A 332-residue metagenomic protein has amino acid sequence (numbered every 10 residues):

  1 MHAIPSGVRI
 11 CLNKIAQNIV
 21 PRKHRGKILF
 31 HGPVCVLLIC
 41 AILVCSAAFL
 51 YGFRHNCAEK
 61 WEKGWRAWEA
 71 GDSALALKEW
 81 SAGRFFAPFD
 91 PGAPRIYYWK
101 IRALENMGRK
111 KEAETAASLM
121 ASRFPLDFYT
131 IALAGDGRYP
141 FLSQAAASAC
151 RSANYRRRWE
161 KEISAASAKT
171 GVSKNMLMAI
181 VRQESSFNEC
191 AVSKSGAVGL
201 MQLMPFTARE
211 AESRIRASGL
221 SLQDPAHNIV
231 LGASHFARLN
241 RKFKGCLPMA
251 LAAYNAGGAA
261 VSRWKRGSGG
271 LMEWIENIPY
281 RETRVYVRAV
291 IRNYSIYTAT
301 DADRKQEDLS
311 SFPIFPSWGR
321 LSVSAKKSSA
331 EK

Functional and structural regions predicted by a protein language model:
M1-F30: N-terminal Lys/Arg-rich, disordered targeting/topogenic segments
K27-L29, A41-L43, K332: Catalytic-site microenvironment of enzymes that process N-acetyl-hexosamine-containing cell-wall polysaccharides
C35-A48: Hydrophobic membrane-insertion alpha-helices, especially the h-region of bacterial N-terminal signal peptides
F49-K63, A67-A70, F86-R95, M107-K332: Catalytic glycan-binding domains that act on GlcNAc-containing polysaccharides
W68-S81: Helix-turn-helix repeat elements of alpha-solenoid scaffolds
L104: Soluble catalytic regions of membrane-associated enzymes that act on cell-envelope and secretory-pathway components
